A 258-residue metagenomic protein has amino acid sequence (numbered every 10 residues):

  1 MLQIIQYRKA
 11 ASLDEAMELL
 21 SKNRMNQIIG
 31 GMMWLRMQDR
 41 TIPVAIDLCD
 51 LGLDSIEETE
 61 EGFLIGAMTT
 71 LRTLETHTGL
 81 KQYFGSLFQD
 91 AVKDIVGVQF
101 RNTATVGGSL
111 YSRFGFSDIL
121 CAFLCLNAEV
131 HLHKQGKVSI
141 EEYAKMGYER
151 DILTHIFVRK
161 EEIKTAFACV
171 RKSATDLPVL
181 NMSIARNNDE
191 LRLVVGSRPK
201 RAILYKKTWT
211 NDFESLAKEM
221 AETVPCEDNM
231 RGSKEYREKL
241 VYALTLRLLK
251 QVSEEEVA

Functional and structural regions predicted by a protein language model:
M1-A258: C-terminal structural segment of proteins
